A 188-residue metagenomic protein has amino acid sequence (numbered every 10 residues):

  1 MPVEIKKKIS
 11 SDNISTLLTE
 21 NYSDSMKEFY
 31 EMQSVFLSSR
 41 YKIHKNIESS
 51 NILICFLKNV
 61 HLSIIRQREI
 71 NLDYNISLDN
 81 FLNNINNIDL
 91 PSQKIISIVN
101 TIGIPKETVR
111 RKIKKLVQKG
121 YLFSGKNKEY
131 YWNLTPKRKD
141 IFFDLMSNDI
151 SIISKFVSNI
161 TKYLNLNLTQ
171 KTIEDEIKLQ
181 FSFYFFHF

Functional and structural regions predicted by a protein language model:
M1-I54, T172-F188: N-terminal leader segment of winged-helix/HTH proteins
Y30-L37, L53-L57, F142-I160, F188: Hydrophobic alpha-helical core bundles mediating ligand binding, dimerization, or RNAP-core interactions
S49-P91: Short helix->loop/beta-hairpin flanking segments within DNA-binding domains
S77-F81, K94, Y121, K126-D149: Short, cationic-aromatic polyanion-contact patches
L90-I102, L116: A short alpha-helical element within helix-turn-helix/winged-helix DNA-binding domains across DNA-binding proteins
I96, K114-V117, S154, S158: A broadly conserved amphipathic alpha-helix scaffold signal in soluble, globular proteins
G103-Q118: Short amphipathic alpha-helical interaction segments
R138-F183: Short, amphipathic alpha-helical interaction segments positioned at domain boundaries
